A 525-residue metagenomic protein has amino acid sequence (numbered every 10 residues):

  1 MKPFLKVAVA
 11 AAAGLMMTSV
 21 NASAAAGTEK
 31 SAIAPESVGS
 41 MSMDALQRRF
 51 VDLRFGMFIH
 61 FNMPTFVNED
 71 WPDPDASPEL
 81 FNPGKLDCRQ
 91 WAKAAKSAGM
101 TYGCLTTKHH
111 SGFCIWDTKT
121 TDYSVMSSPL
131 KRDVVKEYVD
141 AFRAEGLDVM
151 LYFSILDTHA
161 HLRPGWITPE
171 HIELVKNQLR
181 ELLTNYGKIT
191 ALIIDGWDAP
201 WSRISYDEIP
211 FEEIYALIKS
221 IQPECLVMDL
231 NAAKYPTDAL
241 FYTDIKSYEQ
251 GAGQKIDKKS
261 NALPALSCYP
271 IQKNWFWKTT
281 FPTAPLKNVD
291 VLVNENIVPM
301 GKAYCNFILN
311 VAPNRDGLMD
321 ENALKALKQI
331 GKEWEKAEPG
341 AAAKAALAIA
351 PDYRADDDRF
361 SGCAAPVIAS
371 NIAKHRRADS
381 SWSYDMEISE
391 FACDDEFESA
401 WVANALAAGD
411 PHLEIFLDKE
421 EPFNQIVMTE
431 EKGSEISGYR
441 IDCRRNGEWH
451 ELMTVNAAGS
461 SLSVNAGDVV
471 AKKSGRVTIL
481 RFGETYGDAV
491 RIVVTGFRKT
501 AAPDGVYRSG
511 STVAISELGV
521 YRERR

Functional and structural regions predicted by a protein language model:
M1-V9: Bacterial N-terminal signal peptides that target proteins for export
K2, A312-P313, M319-K325, Y439-D442 (+1 more regions): Composition- and surface-driven signal marking solvent-exposed, interaction-prone regions in large proteins
A10-T18: Bacterial N-terminal signal peptides
V20-G27: Signal peptide processing junction and immediate N-terminal pro/mature segment of secreted/exported proteins
G27-R376, W382, V427, M453-L462 (+4 more regions): Mature catalytic domains of secreted/periplasmic carbohydrate-active enzymes
W116, S267, A392, W401-V402: Short clusters of hydrophobic/aromatic residues that line enzyme substrate/ligand-binding pockets
L347, E396-A457, S474-R525: Aromatic, loop-rich ligand-recognition surfaces of beta-strand-rich domains
M386, E390-F397: Acidic, glycine-anchored loop motifs typical of Ca2+
